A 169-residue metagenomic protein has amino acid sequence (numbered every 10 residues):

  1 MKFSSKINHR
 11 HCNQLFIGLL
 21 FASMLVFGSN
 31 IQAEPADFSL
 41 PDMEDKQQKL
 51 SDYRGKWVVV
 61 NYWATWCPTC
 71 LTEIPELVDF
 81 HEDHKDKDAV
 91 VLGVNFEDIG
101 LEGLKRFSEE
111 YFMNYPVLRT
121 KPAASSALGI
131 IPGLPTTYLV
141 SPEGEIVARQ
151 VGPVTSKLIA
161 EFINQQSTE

Functional and structural regions predicted by a protein language model:
M1-H11: N-terminal secretory signal peptides that target proteins for export/translocation
F16-V26: Bacterial N-terminal signal peptides
V26-L50: N-terminal "domain-start" segment that seeds a small globular fold
P35-A36, V58, L134-P135: Short loop/turn microsegments at loop-to-beta-strand junctions
L50-P68: Short active-site neighborhood of thiol/selenol oxidoreductases, capturing the structured segment around
V59-V60, V91, T137: Hydrophobic beta-strand anchors of alpha/beta hydrolase catalytic cores
L71-Y111, K121-S125: Structural microenvironment flanking redox-active thiols in thiol-disulfide oxidoreductases
R106-M113, R119-N164: Thiol/disulfide oxidoreductase modules built on the thioredoxin-like
